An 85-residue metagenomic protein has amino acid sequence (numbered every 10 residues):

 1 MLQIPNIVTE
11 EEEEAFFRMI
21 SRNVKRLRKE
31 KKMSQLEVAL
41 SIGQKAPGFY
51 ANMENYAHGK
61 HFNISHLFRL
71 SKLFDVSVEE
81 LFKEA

Functional and structural regions predicted by a protein language model:
L2-K31: A short, Lys/Arg-rich alpha-helix, primarily the initiator
V24, Q35, I64-L67, V78: Helix-turn-helix DNA-binding elements, focusing on the entry/boundary residues of the two helices that contact DNA
V24, V38-A39, F49-M53, L81: Conserved hydrophobic/aromatic packing and binding residues within compact polymer-binding modules
E30, S41, L73: Residues within the alpha-helical elements of helix-turn-helix
E37-L40, L70: Short alpha-helical "recognition helix" segments of helix-turn-helix
G43-K60: Recognition helix of helix-turn-helix/homeodomain-like DNA-binding domains that insert into the DNA major groove
A57-K72: Short, basic-rich loop-to-helix N-cap that marks the start of a DNA-contacting helix
F74-A85: Short C-terminal boundary/hinge segments that cap the last helix of small helical domains
